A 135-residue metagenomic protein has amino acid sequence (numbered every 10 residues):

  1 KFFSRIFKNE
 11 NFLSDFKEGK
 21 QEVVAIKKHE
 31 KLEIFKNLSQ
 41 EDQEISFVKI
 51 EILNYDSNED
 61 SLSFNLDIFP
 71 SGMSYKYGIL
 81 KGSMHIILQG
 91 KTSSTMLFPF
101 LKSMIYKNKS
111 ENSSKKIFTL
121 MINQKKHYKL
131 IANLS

Functional and structural regions predicted by a protein language model:
K1-S135: Extracellular glycosylation-rich, acidic/polar low-complexity regions of adhesion- and matrix-associated proteins
